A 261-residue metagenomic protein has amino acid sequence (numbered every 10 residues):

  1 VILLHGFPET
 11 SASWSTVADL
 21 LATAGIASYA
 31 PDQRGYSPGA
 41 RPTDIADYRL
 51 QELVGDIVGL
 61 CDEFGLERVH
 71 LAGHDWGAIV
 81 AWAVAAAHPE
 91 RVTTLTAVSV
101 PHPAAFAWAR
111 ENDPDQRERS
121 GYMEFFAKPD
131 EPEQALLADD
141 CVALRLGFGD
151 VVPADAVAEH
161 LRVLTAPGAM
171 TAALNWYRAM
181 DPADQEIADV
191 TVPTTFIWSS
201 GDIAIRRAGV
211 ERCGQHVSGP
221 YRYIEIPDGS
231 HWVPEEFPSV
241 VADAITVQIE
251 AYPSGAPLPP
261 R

Functional and structural regions predicted by a protein language model:
V1-A40: Conserved HGGG/HGGXW glycine-rich cap/lid loop of the alpha/beta-hydrolase fold
T10-S11, I79, S230: A short, glycine- and basic residue-enriched loop/turn that sits immediately adjacent to a domain's principal
Y29, Y36-R68, A72, W76-I226 (+3 more regions): Flexible "cap/lid" subdomain of the alpha/beta-hydrolase fold that forms the substrate-access gate
P260-R261: A short, charged, Gly/Pro-tolerant segment at domain boundaries
